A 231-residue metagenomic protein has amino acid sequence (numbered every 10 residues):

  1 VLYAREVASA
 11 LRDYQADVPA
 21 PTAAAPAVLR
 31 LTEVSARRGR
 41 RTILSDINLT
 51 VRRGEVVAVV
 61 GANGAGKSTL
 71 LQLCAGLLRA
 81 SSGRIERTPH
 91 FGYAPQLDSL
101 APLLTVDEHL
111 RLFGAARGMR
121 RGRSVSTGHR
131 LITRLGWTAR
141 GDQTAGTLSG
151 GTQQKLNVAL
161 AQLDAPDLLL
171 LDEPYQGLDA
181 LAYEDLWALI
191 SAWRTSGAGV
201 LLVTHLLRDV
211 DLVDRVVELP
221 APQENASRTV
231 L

Functional and structural regions predicted by a protein language model:
L29, L44-D46: Conserved structural motif at the start of ABC-family nucleotide-binding domains
V60-A62: The feature captures the beta-strand-to-loop junction immediately N-terminal to the Walker
A75: Helix-to-loop junction immediately C-terminal to a conserved catalytic motif
L104-A116: Q-loop/switch helix immediately C-terminal to the Walker
T144-G151: Conserved ABC ATPase signature
V158: Hydrophobic anchor residue at the start of the ABC signature
L169-E173: Catalytic Walker B motif of ABC-type/P-loop ATPase nucleotide-binding domains
